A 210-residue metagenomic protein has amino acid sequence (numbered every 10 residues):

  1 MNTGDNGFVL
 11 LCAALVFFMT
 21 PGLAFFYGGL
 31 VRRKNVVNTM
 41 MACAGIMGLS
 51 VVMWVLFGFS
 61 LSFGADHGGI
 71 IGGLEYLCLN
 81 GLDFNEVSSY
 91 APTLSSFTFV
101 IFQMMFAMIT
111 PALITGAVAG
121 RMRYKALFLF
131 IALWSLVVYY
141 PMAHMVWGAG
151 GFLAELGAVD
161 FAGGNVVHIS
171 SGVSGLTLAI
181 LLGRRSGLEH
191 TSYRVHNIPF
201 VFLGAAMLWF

Functional and structural regions predicted by a protein language model:
M1-F210: Hydrophobic alpha-helical transmembrane bundles of multi-pass membrane proteins
